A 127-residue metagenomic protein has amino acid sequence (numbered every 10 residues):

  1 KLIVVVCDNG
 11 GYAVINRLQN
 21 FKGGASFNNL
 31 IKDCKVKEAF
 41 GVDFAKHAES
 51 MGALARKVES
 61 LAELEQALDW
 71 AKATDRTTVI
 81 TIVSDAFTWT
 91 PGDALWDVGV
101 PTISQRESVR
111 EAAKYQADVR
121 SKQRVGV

Functional and structural regions predicted by a protein language model:
K1-V127: Thiamine diphosphate
